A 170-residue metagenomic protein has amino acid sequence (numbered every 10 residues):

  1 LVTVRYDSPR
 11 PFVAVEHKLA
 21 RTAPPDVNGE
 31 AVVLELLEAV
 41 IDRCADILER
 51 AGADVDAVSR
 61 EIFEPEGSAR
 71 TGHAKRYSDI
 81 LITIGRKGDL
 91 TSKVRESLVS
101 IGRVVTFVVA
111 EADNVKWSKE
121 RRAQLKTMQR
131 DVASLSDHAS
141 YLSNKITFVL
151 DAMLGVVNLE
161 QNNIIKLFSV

Functional and structural regions predicted by a protein language model:
L1-K119, A123-Y141, L167: Peripheral, non-transmembrane regulatory/ligand-interaction domains of membrane transport proteins
R130-V170: Hydrophobic alpha-helical transmembrane segments and their immediately adjacent juxtamembrane loops
